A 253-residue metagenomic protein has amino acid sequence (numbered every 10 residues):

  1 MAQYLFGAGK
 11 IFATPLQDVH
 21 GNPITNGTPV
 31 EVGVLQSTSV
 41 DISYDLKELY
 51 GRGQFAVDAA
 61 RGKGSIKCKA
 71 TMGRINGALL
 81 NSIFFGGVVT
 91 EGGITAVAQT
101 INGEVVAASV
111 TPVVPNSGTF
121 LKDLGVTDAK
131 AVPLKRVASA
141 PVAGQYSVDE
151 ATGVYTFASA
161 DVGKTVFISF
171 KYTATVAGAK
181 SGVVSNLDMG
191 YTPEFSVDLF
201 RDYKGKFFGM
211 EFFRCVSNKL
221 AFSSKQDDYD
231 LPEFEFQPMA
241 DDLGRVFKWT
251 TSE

Functional and structural regions predicted by a protein language model:
M1-S82, K135, A140-Q145, F208-E233: Solvent-exposed edge beta-strands and adjacent loop segments that serve as assembly or binding interfaces
G53-D58, G153-Y155, G178-S185: Short secondary-structure capping micro-motifs at structural edges
G62-K67, F157-F167: Extracellular interaction modules
T71-R74, K164-A174: Short, hydrophobic/aromatic-enriched beta-strand segments in well-ordered soluble domains
M72, N116-G118, S159-D161: Non-cytosolic beta-sheet module surface loops
M72-R74, L199-R201, P238: Short, structured patches in soluble enzyme cores that scaffold and shape functional sites
G77-S147, K171-F195, L199-F208: Extended beta-strand solenoid/passenger and fiber regions
A129, V137, Q145, D149-T152 (+2 more regions): Mixed-charge, glycine-accented linear interaction segment located at domain edges/termini
